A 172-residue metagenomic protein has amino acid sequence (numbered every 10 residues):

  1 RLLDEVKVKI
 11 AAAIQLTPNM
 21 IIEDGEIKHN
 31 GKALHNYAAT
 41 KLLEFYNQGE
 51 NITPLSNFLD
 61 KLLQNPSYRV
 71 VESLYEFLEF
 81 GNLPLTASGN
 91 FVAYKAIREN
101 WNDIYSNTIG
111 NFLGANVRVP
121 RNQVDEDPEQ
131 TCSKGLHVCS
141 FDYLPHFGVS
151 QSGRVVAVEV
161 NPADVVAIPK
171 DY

Functional and structural regions predicted by a protein language model:
R1-E23, I27: An N-terminal, globular interaction/scaffold subdomain
Q15-I21, N100, E159-N161: Short, solvent-exposed coil/turn linker segments
M20, I27, S88, I104-S106 (+4 more regions): Charge-dense, intrinsically disordered terminal/linker segments
M20, I27, V117-V119, F141: Hydrophobic transmembrane signal anchors and adjacent membrane-proximal interface regions, especially in viral
E26, G89-R98, H137-V138, G153-E159: Ordered hydrophobic segments in well-structured contexts
K28-L34: Contiguous mid-protein beta-loop-alpha structural module that forms a pocket-lining wall or clamp of enzyme active
L34-T131: ADP-ribose/NAD+-binding catalytic cleft of ART/PARP-like enzymes
P120-Y172: ADP-ribosyltransferase catalytic core
